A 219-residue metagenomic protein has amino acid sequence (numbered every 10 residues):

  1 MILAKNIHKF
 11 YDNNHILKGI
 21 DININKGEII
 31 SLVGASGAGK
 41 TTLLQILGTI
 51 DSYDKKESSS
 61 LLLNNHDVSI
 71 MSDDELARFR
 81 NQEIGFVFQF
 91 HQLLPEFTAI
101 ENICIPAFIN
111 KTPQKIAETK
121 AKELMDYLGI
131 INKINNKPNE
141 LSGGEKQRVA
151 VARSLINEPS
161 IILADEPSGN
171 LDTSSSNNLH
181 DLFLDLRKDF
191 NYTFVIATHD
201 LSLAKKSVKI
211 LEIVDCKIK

Functional and structural regions predicted by a protein language model:
I2, L17-G19, F79: Conserved structural motif at the start of ABC-family nucleotide-binding domains
V33-A35: The feature captures the beta-strand-to-loop junction immediately N-terminal to the Walker
G48: Helix-to-loop junction immediately C-terminal to a conserved catalytic motif
F97-P106: Short coil-to-helix segment of the ABC ATPase nucleotide-binding domain corresponding to the Q-loop/switch region
K137-Q147: Conserved ABC ATPase signature
I156-S160: A short, proline-enriched helix->beta-strand linker immediately N-terminal to the Walker B motif in ABC-type P-loop
I162-D165: Catalytic Walker B motif of ABC-type/P-loop ATPase nucleotide-binding domains
